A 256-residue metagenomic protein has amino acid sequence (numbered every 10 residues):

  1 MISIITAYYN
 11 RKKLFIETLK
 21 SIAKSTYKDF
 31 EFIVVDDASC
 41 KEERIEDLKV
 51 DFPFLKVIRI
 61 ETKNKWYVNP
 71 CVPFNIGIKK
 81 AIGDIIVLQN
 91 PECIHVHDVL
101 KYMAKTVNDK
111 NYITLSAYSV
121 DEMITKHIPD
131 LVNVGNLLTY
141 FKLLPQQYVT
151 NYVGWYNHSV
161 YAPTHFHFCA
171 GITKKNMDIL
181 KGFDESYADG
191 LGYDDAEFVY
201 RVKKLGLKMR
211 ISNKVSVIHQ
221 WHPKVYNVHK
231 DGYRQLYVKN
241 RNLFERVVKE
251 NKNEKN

Functional and structural regions predicted by a protein language model:
M1-S21: N-proximal low-complexity "stem/linker" segments adjacent to membrane-targeting elements
K20-D29: Short, acidic, metal-binding catalytic loop of nucleotide-sugar glycosyltransferases
D36-D47, T62, C93-I94: A conserved acidic beta->alpha catalytic loop
K63-A81: Glycine-rich, basic loop-to-helix element that forms the pyrophosphate-binding segment of sugar-nucleotide handling
I86: Short aromatic/hydrophobic "clamp" motif used to bind/position activated sugar donors
D98-L137: Conserved donor NDP-sugar-binding/catalytic core segment of glycosyltransferases
N151-I172: A recurrent flexible, glycine/aromatic-enriched loop bordering the glycosyltransferase active site that acts as
G190-E197: Acidic donor-binding loop at a coil-to-helix junction in glycosyltransferase catalytic cores that engages
